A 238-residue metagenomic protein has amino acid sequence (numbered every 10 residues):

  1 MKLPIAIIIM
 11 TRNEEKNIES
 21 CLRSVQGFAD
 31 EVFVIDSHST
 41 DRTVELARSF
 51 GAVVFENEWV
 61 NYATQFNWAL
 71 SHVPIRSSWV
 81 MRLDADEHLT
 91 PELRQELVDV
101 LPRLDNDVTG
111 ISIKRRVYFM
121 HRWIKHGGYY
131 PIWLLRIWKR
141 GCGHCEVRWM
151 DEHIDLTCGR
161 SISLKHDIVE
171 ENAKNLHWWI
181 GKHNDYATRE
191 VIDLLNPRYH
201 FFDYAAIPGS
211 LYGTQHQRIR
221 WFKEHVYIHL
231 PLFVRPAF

Functional and structural regions predicted by a protein language model:
M1-S24: N-proximal low-complexity "stem/linker" segments adjacent to membrane-targeting elements
I5, A52-V53, V108: Short, conserved active-site loop motifs that form the nucleotide-linked donor/cofactor pocket
M10, D30-H38, F55, A85: Short beta-strand/loop segment that forms part of the nucleotide-sugar
E19, D41-F50, E92-L93: Acidic helix N-cap motif at the loop->helix transition within catalytic regions of sugar-transfer enzymes
S24, D36-E45, W59, D84: A conserved acidic beta->alpha catalytic loop
F28, S49-G51, W133, T157: Short, structured coil segments at secondary-structure junctions
V44-H72, R76: Conserved donor nucleotide-binding strand/loop of the catalytic core
A63-L70, S77-L83, T90-F238: Catalytic-site signature of metal-activated, phosphate-bearing donor transferases, centered on the GT-A/GT-A-like
